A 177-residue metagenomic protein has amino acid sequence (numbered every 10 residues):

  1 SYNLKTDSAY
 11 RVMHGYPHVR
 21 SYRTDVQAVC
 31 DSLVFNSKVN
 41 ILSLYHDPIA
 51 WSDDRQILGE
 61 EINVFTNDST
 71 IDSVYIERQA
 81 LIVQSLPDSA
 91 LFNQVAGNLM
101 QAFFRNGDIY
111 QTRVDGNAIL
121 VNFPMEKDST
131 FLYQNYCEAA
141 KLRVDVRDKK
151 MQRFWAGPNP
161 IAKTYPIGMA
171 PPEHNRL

Functional and structural regions predicted by a protein language model:
S1-L177: Structural signature for solvent-exposed beta-strand/loop edge elements and short helix-capping sites, enriched
